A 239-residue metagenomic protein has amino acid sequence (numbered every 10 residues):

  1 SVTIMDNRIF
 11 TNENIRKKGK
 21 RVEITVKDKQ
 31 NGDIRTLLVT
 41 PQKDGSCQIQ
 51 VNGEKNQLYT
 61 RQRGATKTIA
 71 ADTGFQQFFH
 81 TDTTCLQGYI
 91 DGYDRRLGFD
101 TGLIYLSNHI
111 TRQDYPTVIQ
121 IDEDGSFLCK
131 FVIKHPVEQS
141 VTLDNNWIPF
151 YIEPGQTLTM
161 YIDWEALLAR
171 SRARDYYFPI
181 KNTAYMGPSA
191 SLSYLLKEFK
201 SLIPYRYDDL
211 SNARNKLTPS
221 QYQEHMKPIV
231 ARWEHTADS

Functional and structural regions predicted by a protein language model:
S1-K20: N-terminal glycine/threonine-rich, aromatic-flanked beta-hairpin/loop signature
N14-D238: A non-transmembrane, solvent-exposed segment enriched in polar/low-complexity residues
